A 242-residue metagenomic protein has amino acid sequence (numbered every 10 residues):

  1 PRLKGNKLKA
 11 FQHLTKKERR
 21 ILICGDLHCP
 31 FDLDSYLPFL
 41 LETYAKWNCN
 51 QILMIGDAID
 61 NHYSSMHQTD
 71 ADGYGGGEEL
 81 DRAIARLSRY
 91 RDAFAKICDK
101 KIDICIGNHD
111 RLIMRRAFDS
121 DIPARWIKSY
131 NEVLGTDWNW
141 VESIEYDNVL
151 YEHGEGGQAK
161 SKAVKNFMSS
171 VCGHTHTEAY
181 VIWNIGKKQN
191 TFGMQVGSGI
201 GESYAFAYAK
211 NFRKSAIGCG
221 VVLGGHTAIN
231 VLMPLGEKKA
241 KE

Functional and structural regions predicted by a protein language model:
P1-C24: Acidic, histidine-bearing metal-coordination/catalytic regions of metal-dependent phosphoesterases
L3-K7, F11, D34-P38, D147-K162: Short, motif-level signal for alpha-helix interfacial/capping segments enriched in acidic residues and aromatics/proline
T15-K17, A45-N48, A95-D99, E145-Y146 (+2 more regions): Flexible, charged surface loops at secondary-structure boundaries
R19-I21, Q51-L53, V149-L150, S169-V171: Structural motif
R20-H28, S143-V149: Short, basic, glycine/proline-bearing loop/turn elements
C24, C29-E132: Core catalytic region of metal-dependent phosphoesterases/phosphodiesterases, especially metallo-beta-lactamase-like
K128-Y146, E155-Q158: Short acidic low-complexity segments
E145-K238: Conserved beta-sheet core of the metallophosphoesterase superfamily
